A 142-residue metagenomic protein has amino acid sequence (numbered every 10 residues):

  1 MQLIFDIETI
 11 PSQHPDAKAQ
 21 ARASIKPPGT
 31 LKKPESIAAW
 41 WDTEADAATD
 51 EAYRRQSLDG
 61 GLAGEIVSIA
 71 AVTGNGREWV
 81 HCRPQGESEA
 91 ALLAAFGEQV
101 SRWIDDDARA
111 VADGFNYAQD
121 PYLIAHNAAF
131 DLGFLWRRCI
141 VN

Functional and structural regions predicted by a protein language model:
M1-G64: Entry/capping segment at the start of metal-dependent catalytic domains with acidic active-site entry clusters
E65-I69: Short glycine-rich loop/turn motifs
A71-N142: Conserved DEDDh/DEDDy metal-dependent 3′-5′ exonuclease domain
